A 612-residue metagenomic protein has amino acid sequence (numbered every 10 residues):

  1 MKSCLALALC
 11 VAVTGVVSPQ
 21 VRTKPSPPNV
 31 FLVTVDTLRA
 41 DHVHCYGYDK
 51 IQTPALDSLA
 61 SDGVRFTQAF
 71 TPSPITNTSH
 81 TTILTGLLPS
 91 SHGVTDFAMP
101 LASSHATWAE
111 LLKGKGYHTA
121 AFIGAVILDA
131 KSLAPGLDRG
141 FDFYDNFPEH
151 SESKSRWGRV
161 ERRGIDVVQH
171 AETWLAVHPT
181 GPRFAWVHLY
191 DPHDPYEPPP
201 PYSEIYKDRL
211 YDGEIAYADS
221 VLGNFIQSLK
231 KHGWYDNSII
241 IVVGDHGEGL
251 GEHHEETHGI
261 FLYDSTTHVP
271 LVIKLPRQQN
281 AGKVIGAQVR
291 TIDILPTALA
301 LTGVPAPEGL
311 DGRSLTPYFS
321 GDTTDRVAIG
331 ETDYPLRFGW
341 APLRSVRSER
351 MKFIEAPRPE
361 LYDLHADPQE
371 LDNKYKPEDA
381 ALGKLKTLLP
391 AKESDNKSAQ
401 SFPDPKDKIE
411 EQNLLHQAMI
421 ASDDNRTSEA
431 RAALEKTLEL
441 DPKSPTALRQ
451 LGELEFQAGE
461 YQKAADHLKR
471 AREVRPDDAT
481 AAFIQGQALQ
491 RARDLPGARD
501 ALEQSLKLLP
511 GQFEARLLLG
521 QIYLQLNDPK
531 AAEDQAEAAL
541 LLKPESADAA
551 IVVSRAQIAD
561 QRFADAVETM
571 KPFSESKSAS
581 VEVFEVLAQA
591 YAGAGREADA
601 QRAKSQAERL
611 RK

Functional and structural regions predicted by a protein language model:
K2-L7: Sec-dependent signal peptide recognition, specifically the positively charged N-region followed immediately by
L9-S428, A432-E435, K443, E453 (+2 more regions): Catalytic domains that recognize anionic headgroups
E411, P445-T446, A479-T480, F513-E514 (+2 more regions): Helix-start (N-cap) detector for alpha-helical repeat units in TPR-like alpha-solenoids, especially tetratricopeptide
N425-A433, Q457-R470, R491-Q504, Q525-A538 (+2 more regions): Structural signature of tandem alpha-helical TPR/SEL1-like repeats, specifically the intra-repeat loop/turn
L440, E473-V474, L508, L542 (+2 more regions): Structural marker of alpha-solenoid helical repeat scaffolds
V581-K612: Terminal, low-structured helical/coil segments at or just beyond the last alpha-helical repeat
